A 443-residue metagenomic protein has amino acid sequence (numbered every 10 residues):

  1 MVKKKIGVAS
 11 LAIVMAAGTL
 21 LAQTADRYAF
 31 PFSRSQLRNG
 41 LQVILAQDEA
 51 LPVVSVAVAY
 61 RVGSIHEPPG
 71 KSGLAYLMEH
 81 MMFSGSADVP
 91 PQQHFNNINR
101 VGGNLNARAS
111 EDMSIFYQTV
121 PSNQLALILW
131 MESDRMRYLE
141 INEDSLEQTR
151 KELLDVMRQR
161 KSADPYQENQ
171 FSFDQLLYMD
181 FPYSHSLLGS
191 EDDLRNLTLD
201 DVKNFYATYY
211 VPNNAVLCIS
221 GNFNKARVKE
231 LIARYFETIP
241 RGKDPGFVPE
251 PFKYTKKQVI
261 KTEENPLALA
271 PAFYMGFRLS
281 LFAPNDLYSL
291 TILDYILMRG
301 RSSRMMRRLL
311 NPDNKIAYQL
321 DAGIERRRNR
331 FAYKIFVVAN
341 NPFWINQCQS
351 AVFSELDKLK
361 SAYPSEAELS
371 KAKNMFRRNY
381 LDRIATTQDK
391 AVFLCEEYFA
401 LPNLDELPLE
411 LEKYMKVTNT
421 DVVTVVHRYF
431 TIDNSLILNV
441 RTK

Functional and structural regions predicted by a protein language model:
A9-G18: Bacterial N-terminal signal peptides
Q23, M179-D180, L187, P212 (+3 more regions): An aromatic/glycine/proline-enriched structural segment found at the starts of mature extracellular/organellar domains
Q23-A25, V216-I219, R278, K334-V338 (+3 more regions): C-terminal regions of mature proteins
Q23-R34, D174-A215, K243, F247-F252 (+4 more regions): Histidine-acidic residue clusters that define the catalytic metal-binding segment of zinc metallopeptidase domains
A57-T119, H185-L188, R299-K315, R327: M16/MPP (pitrilysin/insulinase) zinc-metallopeptidase core fold and M16-derived inactive scaffolds
Y60, S86-A87, Q93-F205, T291 (+2 more regions): Acidic/histidine-enriched segments that form metal/cofactor-coordinating and catalytic pocket/exosite environments
L154-S172, P251-A270, R308-Q319, R328 (+2 more regions): Short acidic/His-enriched helical or mixed secondary-structure segments at domain edges of catalytic enzymes and some
Y274-R278, L297-A339: A structural supersecondary motif
